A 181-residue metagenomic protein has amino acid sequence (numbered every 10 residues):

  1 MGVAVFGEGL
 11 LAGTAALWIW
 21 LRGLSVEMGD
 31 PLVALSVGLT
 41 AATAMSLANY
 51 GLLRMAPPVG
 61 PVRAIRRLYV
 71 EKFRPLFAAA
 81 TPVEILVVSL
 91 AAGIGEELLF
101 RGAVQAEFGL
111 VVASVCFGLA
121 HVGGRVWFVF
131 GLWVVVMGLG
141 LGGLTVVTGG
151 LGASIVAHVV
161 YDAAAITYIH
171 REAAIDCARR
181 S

Functional and structural regions predicted by a protein language model:
M1-A16: Cytosolic-side membrane-entry/anchor segment at the start of a transmembrane helix
V3, L17-A92, I175: Juxtamembrane helix-loop-helix connectors linking adjacent transmembrane helices in multi-pass membrane enzymes
G9, G13, T43-L47, V115 (+1 more regions): Hydrophobic alpha-helical transmembrane segments of multipass integral membrane proteins
L10-A12, A42, P61, I65 (+3 more regions): Alpha-helical protein-protein interaction elements
A12-G13, S46, Y50, E97 (+1 more regions): Alpha-helical transmembrane segments
G13-L21, P31, V111, C116 (+1 more regions): Juxtamembrane/disordered regions of integral membrane proteins
F73-S181: Transmembrane helix-loop-helix hairpins at the membrane interface of multi-pass integral membrane proteins
